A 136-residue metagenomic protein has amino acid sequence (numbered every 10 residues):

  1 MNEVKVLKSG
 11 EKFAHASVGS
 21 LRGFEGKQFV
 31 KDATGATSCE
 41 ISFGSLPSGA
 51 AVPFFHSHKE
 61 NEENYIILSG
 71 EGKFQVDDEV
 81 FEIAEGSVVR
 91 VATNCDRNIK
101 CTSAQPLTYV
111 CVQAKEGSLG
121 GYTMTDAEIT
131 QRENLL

Functional and structural regions predicted by a protein language model:
M1-S38, G121-L136: A short, N-terminal "cap"/entry segment at the start of jelly-roll beta-barrel domains of the cupin/DSBH fold
G23-V30, S42-H58: Conserved short histidine dyad/triad with adjacent acidic residue
G35-T37, P47-A51, E71, K115-S118: Short, charged/polar surface micro-motifs in flexible loops or helix N-caps
F43-P47, S57-Q75, V112-A114: Short, conserved beta-strand element in jelly-roll/cupin
F54, F74-Q75, V91, R97-S103: Short beta-strand His + acidic residue motifs that chelate non-heme Fe in jelly-roll/DSBH and cupin folds
N64, E71-K73, V80, D96 (+1 more regions): Structural motif
D78-T93: Short acidic-glycine-tyrosine-enriched beta hairpin
N98-L136: Double-stranded beta-helix
